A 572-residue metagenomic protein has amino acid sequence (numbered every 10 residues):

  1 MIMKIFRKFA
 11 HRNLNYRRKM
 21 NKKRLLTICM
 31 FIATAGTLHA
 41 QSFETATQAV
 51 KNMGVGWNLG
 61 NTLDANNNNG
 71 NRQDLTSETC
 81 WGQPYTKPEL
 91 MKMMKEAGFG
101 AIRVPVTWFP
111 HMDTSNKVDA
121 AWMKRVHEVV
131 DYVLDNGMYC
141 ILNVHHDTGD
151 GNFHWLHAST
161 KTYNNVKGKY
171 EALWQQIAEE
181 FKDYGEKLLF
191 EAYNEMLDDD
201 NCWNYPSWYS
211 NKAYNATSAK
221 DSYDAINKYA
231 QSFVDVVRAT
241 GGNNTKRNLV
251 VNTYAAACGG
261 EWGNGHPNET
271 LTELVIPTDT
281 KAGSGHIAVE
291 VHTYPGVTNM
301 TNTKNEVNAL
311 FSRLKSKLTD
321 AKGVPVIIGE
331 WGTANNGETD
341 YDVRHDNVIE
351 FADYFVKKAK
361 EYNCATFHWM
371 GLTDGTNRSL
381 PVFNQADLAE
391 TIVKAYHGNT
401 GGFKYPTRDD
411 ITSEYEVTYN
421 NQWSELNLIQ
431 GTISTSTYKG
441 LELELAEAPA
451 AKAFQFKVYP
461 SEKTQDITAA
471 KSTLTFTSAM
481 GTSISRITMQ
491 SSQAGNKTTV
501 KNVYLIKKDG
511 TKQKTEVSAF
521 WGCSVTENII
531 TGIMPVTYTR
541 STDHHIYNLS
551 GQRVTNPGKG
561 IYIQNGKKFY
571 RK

Functional and structural regions predicted by a protein language model:
M1, R7, I529-K572: C-terminal outer-membrane/trafficking sorting elements
F6-F9, N13-L26: Bacterial N-terminal signal peptides that target proteins for export
L25-A33: Sec-dependent N-terminal signal peptides
G36-A40: Sec/Tat signal peptide C-region and signal peptidase I cleavage site
F43-E44, V50-E261: Active-site mouth of glycoside hydrolases
G56, N347-R408: Extended, alpha-helix-rich binding/interface surfaces that flank or overlap catalytic cores and mediate recognition
T79, Q83, A172-Q175, E179-K182 (+4 more regions): Extracellular glycoside hydrolase catalytic/binding regions
I411-S485, Q490-Q513: Extracellular ligand-binding interfaces
